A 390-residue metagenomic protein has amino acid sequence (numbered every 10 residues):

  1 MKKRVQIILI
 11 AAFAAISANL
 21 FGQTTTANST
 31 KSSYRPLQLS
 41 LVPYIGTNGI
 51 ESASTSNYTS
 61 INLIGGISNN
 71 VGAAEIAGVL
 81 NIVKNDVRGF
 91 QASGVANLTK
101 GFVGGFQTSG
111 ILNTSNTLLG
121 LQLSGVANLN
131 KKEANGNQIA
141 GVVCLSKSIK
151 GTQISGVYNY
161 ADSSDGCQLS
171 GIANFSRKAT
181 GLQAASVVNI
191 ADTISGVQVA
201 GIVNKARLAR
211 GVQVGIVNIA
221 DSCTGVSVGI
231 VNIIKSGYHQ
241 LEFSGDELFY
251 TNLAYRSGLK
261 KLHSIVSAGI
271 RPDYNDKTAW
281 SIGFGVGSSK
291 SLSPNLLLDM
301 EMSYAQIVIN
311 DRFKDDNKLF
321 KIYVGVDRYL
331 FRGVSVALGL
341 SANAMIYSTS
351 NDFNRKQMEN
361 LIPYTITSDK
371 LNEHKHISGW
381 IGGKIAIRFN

Functional and structural regions predicted by a protein language model:
M1-A27: Bacterial Sec-dependent N-terminal signal peptides
I45, L63-I67, L80-I82, A96-L98 (+14 more regions): Transmembrane beta-strands of outer-membrane beta-barrel pores
T55-N57, N70, T117, S148 (+9 more regions): Residues that define the transmembrane beta-barrel architecture of outer-membrane proteins
S60, E75, G89-Q91, Q107 (+11 more regions): Residue-level detector of the transmembrane beta-barrel scaffold of outer-membrane proteins
I61-L63, V214-I216, I230, T251-S257 (+7 more regions): Residues on the lipid-exposed face of transmembrane beta-strands in outer-membrane beta-barrel proteins
I67-N70, K84-N85, K100, S115 (+9 more regions): Solvent-exposed loop/turn segments connecting transmembrane beta-strands in outer-membrane beta-barrel proteins
F102-V103, L118-L119, E133-N135, I149-K150 (+7 more regions): Repeated loop/turn-to-beta-strand initiation elements of outer-membrane beta-barrel proteins
D221-C223, K260-K261, I322, D327-N390: Predominantly the C-terminal beta-signal and adjacent terminal strand-loop region of outer-membrane beta-barrel
